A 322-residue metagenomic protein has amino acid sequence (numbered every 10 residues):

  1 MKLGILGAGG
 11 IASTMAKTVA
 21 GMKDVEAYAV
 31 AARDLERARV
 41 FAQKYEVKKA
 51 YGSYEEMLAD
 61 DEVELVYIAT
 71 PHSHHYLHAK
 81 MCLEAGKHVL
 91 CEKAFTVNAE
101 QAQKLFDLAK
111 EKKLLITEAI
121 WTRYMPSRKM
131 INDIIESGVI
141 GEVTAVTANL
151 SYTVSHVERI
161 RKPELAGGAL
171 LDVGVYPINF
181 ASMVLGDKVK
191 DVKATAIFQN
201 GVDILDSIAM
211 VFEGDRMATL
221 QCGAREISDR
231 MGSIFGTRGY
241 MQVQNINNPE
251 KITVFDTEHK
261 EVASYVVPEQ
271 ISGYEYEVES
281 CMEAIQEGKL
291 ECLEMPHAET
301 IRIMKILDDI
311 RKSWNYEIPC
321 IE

Functional and structural regions predicted by a protein language model:
M1-Y45, Y316: N-terminal Rossmann-like dinucleotide-binding module
M15, K48-L108: Beta-loop-alpha module in the N-terminal Rossmann-like domain of NAD(P)-dependent dehydrogenases, especially those
Y51, C91, I116-E118, V243: Hydrophobic residues in well-ordered beta-strands that form the structural core
L65-Y67, E213, S280-E322: C-terminal helix-rich "cap/oligomerization" subdomain common to oxidoreductases
Q103-W121, E142-V146: Rossmann-fold dehydrogenase core element
T122-K193, F198: Predominantly a Rossmann-like dinucleotide-binding segment in NAD(P)-dependent oxidoreductases
N179-K251, P268, E279-E287, I321: Contiguous beta-strand/loop segments that form the cofactor/metal-binding neighborhood of enzyme cores
V267-E279, M295: Active-site loop of classical SDR/Rossmann-like NAD(P)-dependent oxidoreductases, centered on the catalytic Tyr-X3-Lys
